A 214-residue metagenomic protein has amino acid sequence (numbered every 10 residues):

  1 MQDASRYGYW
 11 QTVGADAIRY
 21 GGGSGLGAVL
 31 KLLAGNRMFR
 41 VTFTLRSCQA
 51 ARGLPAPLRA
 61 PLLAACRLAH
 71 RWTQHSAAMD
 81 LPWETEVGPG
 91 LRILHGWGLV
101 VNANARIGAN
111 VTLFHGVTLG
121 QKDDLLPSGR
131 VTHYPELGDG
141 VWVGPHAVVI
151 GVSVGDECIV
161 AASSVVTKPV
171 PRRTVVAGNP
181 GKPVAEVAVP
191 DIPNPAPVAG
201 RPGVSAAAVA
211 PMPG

Functional and structural regions predicted by a protein language model:
M1-A77, D191-G214: Terminal amphipathic alpha-helical/low-complexity segments used for targeting or macromolecular assembly
A77, P82-W83, G88-P89, L94-A103 (+12 more regions): Left-handed beta-helix
R130-V149, N179-G214: C-terminal segments of enzyme domains that contribute to small-molecule binding surfaces
